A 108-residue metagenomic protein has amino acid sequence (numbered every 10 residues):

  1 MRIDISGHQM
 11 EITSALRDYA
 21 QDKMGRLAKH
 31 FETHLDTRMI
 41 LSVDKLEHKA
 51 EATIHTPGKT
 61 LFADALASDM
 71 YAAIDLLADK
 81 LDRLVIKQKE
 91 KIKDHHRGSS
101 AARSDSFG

Functional and structural regions predicted by a protein language model:
M1-G108: N-terminal, polar/charged subdomain of small-to-medium soluble alpha/beta proteins
